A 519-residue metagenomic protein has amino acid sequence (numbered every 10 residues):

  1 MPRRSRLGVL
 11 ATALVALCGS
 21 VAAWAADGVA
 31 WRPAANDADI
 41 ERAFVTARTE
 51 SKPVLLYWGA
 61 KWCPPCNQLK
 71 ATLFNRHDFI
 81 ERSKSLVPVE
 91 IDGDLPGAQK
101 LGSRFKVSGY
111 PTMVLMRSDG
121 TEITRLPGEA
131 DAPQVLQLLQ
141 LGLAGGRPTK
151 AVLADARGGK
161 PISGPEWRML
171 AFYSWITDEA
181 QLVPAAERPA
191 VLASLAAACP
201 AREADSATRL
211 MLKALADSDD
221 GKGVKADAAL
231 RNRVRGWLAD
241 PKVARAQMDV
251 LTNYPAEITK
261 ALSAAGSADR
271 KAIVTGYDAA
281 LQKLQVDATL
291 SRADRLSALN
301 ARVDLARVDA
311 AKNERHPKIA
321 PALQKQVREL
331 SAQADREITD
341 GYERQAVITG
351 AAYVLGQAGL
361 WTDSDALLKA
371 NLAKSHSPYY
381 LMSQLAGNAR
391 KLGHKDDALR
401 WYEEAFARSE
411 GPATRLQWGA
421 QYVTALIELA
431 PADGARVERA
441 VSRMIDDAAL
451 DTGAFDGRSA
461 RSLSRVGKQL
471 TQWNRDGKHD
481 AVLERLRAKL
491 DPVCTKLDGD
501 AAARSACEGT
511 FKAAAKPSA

Functional and structural regions predicted by a protein language model:
W31-D37, W58-G59, R76-A98: Thiol-based oxidoreductase modules, predominantly thioredoxin-like and allied folds used for disulfide exchange
K52-V54, Q99, S103-L115: Structural micro-motif
W58-L73: Conserved redox-active cysteine motifs that mediate thiol-disulfide chemistry, especially di-cysteine Cys-X(1-2)-Cys
V107-T149: Non-catalytic, surface beta->alpha helical segment in thiol-disulfide oxidoreductase systems
A156-P161, A193-A201, R235-R245, L281-A293 (+4 more regions): Solenoid-like repeat scaffolds
I162-R168, R202-L210, V243-E257, L290-A310 (+3 more regions): Generic helix N-cap/helix-start motif at coil->alpha-helix transitions
A306, L355, A389, L426-I427 (+1 more regions): Residue at a conserved register position within TPR or TPR-like alpha-solenoid repeats
